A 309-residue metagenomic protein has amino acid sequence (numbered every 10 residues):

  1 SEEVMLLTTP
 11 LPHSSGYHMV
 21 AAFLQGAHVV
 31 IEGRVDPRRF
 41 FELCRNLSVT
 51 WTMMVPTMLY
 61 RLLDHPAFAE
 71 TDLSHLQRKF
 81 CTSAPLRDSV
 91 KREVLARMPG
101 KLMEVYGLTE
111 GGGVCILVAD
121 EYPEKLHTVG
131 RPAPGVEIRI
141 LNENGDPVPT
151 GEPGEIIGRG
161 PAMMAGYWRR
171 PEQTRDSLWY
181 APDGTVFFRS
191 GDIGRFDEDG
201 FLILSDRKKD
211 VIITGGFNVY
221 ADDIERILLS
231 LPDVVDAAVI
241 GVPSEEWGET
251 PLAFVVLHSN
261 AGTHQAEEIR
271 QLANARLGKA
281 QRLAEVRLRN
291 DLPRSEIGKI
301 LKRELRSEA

Functional and structural regions predicted by a protein language model:
S1-V4, P12-T50, H65: Conserved AMP-binding/adenylation subdomain of ANL enzymes
L24-A27, V49-M54, L63-E124, E137 (+1 more regions): Gly/Ser/Thr-rich phosphate-binding loop
R38-F41, F68-E70, E225-R226: Short hydrophobic/charged patches on amphipathic alpha-helices used for structural packing and interfaces
C44, T52-V55, G160, A165-G166 (+7 more regions): AMP-binding/adenylate-forming catalytic core of the ANL superfamily
L73-L76, A133, V234, L283: Core-facing hydrophobic residues within beta-strands of well-ordered domains
S83, G107, G130, D192 (+1 more regions): Active-site glycine-centered loops adjacent to acidic/histidine catalytic or metal-binding residues that shape
P85, E124-R169: Adenylate-forming AMP-binding core of the ANL superfamily, especially NRPS adenylation
M103-E110, G130, I240-P243, R287: Beta-strand->loop->alpha-helix junctions that form or flank phosphate-binding loops in nucleotide-handling enzymes
